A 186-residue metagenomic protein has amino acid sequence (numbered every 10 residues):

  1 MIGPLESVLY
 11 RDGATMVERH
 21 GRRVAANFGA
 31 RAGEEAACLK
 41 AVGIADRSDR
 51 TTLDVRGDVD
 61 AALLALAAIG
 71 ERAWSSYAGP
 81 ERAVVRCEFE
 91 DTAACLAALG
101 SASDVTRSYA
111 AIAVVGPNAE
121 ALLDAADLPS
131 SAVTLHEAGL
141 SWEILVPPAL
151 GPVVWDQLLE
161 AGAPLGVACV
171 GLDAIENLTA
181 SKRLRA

Functional and structural regions predicted by a protein language model:
M1-A186: Basic, glycine/lysine-rich polyanion-binding surfaces/domains
